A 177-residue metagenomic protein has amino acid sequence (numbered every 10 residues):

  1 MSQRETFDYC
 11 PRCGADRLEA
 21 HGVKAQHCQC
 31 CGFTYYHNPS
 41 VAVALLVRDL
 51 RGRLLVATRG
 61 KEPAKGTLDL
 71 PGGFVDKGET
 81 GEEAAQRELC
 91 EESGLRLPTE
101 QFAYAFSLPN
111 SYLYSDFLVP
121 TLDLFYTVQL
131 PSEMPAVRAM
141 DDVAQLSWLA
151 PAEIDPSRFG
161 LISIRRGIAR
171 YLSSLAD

Functional and structural regions predicted by a protein language model:
M1-D8, E133-D177: Nudix hydrolase/Nudix homology domain
S2-E5, G22-V23, A42: Flanking scaffold residues of small Cys/His-coordinated metal-binding clusters
Y9, K24-H27: The −1 position to Zn-ligating cysteines in a subset of zinc-ribbon hairpins
L18-E19, Y36: Short functional micro-motifs and their immediate structural scaffolds
A20, R96-F106: A short coil-to-beta-strand element that immediately follows conserved catalytic motifs
Q26, C30-L54, F74: Conserved N-terminal beta-strand and adjoining loop/helix that marks the start of the Nudix/MutT-like hydrolase domain
D49-E91: Conserved Nudix-box catalytic region and its N-terminal flanking loop in Nudix hydrolases and closely related
F106-P135: Active-site-adjacent beta-strand/loop module that shapes the phosphate/pyrophosphate-binding cleft
